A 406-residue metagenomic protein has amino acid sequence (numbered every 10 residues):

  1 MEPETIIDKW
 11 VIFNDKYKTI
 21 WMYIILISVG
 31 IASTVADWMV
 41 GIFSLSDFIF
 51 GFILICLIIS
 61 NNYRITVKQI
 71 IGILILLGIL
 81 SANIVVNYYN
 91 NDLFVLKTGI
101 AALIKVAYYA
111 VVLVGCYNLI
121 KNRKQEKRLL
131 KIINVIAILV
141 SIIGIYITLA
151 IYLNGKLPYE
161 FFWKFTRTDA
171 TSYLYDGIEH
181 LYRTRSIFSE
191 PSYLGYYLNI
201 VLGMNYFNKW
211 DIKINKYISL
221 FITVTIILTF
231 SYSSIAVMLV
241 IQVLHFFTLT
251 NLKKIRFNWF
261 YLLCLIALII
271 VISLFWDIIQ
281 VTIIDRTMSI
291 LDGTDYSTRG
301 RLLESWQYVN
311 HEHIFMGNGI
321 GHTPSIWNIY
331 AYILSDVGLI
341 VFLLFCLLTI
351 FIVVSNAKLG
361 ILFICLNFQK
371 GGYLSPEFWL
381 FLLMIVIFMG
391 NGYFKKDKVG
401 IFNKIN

Functional and structural regions predicted by a protein language model:
E2-Y63, G78-N87, L362-L366, F378-V386: N-terminal signal-anchor transmembrane segment
K18-M22, Q69-L77, G115-F162: Interfacial loop-to-transmembrane-helix boundary motif in multi-pass membrane proteins
V35-S46, V86, K97-I104, S189-G195 (+3 more regions): Helix-loop-helix junctions and helix-breaking kinks within/between transmembrane helices of multi-pass membrane
L74-G78, L93-N118, I132: Aromatic-anchored transmembrane helix interface
L130-L157, Y173-F230, I235-F247: Alpha-helical transmembrane segments of multi-pass inner-membrane proteins
I212-K216, L239-N251, I255-Y261, D336-Q369 (+1 more regions): Hydrophobic transmembrane alpha-helices and their immediate junctions
F257, I269-L303: Flexible juxtamembrane loops connecting transmembrane helices in multi-pass membrane enzymes that build or modify
I290-I326, V337-L343: TM-adjacent membrane-interface loops and short helices in multi-pass inner/ER membrane proteins
